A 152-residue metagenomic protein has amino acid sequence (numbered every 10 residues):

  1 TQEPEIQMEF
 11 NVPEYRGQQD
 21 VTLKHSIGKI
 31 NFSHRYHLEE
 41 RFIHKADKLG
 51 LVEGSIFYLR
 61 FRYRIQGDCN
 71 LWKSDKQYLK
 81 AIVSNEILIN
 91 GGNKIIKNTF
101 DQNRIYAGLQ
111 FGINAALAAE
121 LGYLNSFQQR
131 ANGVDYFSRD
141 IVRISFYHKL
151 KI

Functional and structural regions predicted by a protein language model:
T1-E3, H25-I27, L38-F42, I87-G91 (+2 more regions): Transmembrane beta-strands of outer-membrane beta-barrel pores
T1-I30: Hydrophobic/aromatic-rich structural module bridging two neighboring secondary-structure elements via a short loop
P4-M8, K48-S55, G92-I95, R130-N132: Extracellular loop and loop/strand-boundary signature of outer-membrane beta-barrel proteins
P13-G17, S55-Y63, T99-I105, S138-V142: Residues that define the transmembrane beta-barrel architecture of outer-membrane proteins
V21, C69, S138-I152: Outer-membrane beta-barrel "beta-signal"
V21, H34-Y36, A81-N85, L109 (+1 more regions): Membrane-embedded beta-strand positions of outer-membrane beta-barrel proteins
T22, N31, R62-Q66, K80 (+1 more regions): Membrane-spanning beta-strand positions in outer-membrane beta-barrel proteins
G28-F32, K73-L79, A115-L121, I152: Repeated loop/turn-to-beta-strand initiation elements of outer-membrane beta-barrel proteins
